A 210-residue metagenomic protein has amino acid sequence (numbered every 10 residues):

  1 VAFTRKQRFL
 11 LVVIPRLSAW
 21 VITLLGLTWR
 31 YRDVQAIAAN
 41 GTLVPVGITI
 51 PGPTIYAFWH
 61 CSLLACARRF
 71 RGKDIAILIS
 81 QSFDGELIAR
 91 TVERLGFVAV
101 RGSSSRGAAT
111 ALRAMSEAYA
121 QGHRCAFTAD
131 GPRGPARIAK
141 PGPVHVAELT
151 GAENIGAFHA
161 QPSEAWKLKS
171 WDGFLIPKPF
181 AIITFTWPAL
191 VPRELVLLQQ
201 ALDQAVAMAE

Functional and structural regions predicted by a protein language model:
V1-L27, I48, R71-K73, R90 (+3 more regions): Non-catalytic C-terminal accessory region of glycerolipid acyltransferases and related lyso-lipid remodeling enzymes
S18-Q81, I88: Conserved H-X4-D acyltransferase segment
R32-A36, S80, G102-S105, P188-L190: Conserved beta-strand termini and adjacent loop/short-helix elements that scaffold enzyme active sites in alpha/beta
I37, S62, F83, R133 (+1 more regions): Residues that cap or initiate secondary-structure elements
I55-L64, G85, S105-A120: Short, composition-biased local secondary-structure segments
C61, S80-S82, D130, H159-A160: Cofactor-binding loop segments of dinucleotide-utilizing enzymes, especially the Rossmann-like FAD- and NAD(P)+-binding
S80-R94, V100, S104: Short, surface-exposed acidic-centric catalytic microdomains
